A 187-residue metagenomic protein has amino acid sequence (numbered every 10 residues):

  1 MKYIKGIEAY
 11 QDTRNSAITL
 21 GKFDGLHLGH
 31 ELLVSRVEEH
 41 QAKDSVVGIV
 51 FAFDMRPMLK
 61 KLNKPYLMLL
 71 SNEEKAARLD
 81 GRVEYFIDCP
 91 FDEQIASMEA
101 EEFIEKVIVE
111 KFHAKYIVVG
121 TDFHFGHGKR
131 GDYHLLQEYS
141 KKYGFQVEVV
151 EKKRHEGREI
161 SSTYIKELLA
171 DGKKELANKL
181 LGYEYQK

Functional and structural regions predicted by a protein language model:
M1-K187: Nucleotidyltransferase catalytic core that binds NTPs
